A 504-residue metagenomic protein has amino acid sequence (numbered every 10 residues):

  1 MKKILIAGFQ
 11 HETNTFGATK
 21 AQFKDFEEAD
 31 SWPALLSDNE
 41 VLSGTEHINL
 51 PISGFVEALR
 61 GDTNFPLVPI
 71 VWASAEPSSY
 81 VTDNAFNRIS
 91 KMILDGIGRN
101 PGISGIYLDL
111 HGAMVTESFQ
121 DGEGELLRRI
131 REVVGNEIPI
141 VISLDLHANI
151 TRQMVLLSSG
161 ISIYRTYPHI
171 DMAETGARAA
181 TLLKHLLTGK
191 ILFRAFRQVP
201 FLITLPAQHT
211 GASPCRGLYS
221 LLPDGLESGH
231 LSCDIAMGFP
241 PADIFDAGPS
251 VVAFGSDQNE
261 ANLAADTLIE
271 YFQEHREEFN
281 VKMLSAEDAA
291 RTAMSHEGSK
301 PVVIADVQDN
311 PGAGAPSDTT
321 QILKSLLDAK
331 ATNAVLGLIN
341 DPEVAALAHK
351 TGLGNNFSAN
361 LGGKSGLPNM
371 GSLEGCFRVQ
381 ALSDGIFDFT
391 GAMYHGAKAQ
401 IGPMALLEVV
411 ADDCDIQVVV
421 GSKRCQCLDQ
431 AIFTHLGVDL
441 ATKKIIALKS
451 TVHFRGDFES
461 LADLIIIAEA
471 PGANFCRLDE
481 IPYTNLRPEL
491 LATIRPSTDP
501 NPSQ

Functional and structural regions predicted by a protein language model:
M1-G61: N-terminal amphipathic/basic leader segments beginning at the initiator methionine
M1-K2, R60-N64, V68-P69, D95-S104 (+2 more regions): Glycine-rich phosphate/diphosphate-binding loops that line cofactor/substrate pockets in enzymes
L5, F9-E12, F16-A18, F26-E27 (+8 more regions): Active-site histidine-anchored catalytic micro-motif
A21-F23, G124, T267-Y271, D318-D328 (+3 more regions): Short, solvent-exposed amphipathic alpha-helical segments in soluble enzyme and RNA/protein-processing domains
V56-P77, V81-I97: Low-complexity, highly charged intrinsically disordered N-terminal segments that act as targeting/localization
L187-C215: Internal, active-site/partner-interface "lid" segment
P206-D415, V419-K423: Hard-cation-handling environments
Q273, D388-Q504: Extended hydrophobic packing segments that form well-structured cores
